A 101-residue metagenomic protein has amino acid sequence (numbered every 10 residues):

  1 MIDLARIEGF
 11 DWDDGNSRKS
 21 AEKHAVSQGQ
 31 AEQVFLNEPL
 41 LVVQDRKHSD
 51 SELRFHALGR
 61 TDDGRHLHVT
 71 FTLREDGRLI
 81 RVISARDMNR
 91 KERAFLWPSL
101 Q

Functional and structural regions predicted by a protein language model:
M1-Q101: Ribonuclease/tRNase effector modules and their secretory precursors
